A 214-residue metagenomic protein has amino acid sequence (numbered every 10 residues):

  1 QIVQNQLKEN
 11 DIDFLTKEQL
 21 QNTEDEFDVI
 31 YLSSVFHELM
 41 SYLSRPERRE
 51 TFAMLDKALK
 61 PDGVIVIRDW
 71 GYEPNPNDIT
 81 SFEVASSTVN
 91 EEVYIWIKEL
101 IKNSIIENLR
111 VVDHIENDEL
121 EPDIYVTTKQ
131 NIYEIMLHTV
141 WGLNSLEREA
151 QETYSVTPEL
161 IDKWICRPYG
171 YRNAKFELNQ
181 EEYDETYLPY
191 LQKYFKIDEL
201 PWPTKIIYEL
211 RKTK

Functional and structural regions predicted by a protein language model:
Q1-N22, G63-K214: Class I (Rossmann-like) S-adenosyl-L-methionine-dependent methyltransferase catalytic domain, capturing the SAM-binding
D25: Structured loop/turn residues at beta-strand edges in well-structured enzyme cores
D28: Conserved acidic residues
Y31: A conserved beta-strand element that flanks and buttresses the S-adenosyl-L-methionine
V35: Hydrophobic adenine-recognition pocket in adenosine-nucleotide-binding enzymes
E38-P46, S145-E152: Surface-exposed cleft-lining segments at the edges of enzyme active sites
L39-A58, I67: A short, conserved alpha-helix within the catalytic core of class I
